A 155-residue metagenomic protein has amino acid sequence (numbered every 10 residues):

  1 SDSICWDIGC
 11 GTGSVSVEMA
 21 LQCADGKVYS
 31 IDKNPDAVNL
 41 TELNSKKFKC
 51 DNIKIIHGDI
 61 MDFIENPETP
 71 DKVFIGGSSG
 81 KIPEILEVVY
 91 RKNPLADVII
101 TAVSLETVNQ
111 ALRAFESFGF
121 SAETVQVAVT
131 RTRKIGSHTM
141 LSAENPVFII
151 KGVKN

Functional and structural regions predicted by a protein language model:
D2-G11: Conserved class I S-adenosyl-L-methionine
G11, D36, E106: Conserved Rossmann-like nucleotide-cofactor binding loop
T12-D25: Conserved SAM-binding loop of SAM-dependent methyltransferases across substrates and taxa, primarily the Class I
I31-P70: S-adenosyl-L-methionine
D32-A37, G77-K81, V103: Short beta->alpha hinge that forms the Motif I/post-I loop of the SAM-binding pocket
T69-G77, D97: Short SAM/SAH-binding signature in class I
G80-V88: A short, conserved alpha-helix within the catalytic core of class I
V88-E144: C-terminal substrate-binding/active-site "lid" region of AdoMet-derived donor-dependent transferases
